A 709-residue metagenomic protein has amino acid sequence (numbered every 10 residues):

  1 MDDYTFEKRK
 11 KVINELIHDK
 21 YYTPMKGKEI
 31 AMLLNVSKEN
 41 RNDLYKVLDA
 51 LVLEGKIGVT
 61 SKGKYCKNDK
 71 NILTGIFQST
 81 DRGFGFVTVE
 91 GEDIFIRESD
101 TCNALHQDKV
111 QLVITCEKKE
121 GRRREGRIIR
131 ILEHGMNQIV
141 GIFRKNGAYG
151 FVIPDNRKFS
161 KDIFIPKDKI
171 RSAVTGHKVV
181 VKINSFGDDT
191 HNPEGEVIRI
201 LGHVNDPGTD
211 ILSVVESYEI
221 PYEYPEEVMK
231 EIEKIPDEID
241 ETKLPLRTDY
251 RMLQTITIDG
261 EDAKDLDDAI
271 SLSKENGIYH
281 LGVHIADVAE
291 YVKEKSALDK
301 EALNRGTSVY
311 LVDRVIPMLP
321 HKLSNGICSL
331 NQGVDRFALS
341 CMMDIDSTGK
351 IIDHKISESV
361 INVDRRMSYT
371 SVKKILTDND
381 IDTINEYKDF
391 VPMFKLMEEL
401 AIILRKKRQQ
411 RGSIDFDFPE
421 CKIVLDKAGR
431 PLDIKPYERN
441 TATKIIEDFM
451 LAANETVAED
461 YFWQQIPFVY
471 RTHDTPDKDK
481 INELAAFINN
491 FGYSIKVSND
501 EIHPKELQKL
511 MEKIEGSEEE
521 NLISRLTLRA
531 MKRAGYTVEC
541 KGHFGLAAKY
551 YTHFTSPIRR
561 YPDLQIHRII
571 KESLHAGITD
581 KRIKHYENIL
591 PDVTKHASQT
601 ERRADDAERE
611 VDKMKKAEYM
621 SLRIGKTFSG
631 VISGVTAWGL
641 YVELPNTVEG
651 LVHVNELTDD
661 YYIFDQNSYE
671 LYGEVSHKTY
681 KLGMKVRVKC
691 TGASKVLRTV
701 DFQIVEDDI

Functional and structural regions predicted by a protein language model:
M1-G282, A289-V334, K373-K374, E670-L671 (+2 more regions): Charge-lined substrate channels and their catalytic hotspots, especially those that engage the 3′ end of RNA
M32, V180, F186-G187, S213-I220 (+5 more regions): Electropositive polyanion-binding surfaces
